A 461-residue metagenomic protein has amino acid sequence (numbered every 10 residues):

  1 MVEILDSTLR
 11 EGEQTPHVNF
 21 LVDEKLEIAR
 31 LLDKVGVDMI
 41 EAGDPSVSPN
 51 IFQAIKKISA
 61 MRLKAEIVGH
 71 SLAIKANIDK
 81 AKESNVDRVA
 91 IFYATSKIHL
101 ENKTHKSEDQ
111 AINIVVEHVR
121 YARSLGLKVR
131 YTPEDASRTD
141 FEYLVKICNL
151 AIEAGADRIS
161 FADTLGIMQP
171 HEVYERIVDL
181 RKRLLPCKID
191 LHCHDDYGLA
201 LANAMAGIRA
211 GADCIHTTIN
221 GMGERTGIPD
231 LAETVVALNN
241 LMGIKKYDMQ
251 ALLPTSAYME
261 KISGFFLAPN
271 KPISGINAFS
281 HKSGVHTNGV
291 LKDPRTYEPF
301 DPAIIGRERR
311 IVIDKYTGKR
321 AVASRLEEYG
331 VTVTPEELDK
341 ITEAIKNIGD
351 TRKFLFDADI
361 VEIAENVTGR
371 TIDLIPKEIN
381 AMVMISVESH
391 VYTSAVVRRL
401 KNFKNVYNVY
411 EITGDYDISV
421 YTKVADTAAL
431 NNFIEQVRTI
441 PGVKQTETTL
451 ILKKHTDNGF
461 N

Functional and structural regions predicted by a protein language model:
V2, T8, M242-K377: A mid-to-C-terminal "edge-of-domain" accessory segment
V2-I4, E11-I40, I55-M61, K75-I189 (+1 more regions): Alpha/beta enzyme core
D33-G36, S59-R62, N85, V89 (+13 more regions): Structural signal for hydrophobic packing residues in well-ordered secondary-structure cores of soluble enzyme domains
D44-S48, S71-K75, Y93-K97, P133-S137 (+4 more regions): Active-site-proximal loop/turn and secondary-structure-junction residues that shape catalytic pockets, frequently
K64-S71: A glycine-rich helix N-cap at a beta->alpha junction
E66, S160, C214-T217: Short hydrophobic alpha-helical runs that function as membrane-insertion/retention elements
M168, E175-L291: Catalytic alpha/beta core domains of metabolic enzymes, predominantly
R370-N461: A compositional/biophysical signature of low hydrophobicity enriched in polar/charged and small residues
